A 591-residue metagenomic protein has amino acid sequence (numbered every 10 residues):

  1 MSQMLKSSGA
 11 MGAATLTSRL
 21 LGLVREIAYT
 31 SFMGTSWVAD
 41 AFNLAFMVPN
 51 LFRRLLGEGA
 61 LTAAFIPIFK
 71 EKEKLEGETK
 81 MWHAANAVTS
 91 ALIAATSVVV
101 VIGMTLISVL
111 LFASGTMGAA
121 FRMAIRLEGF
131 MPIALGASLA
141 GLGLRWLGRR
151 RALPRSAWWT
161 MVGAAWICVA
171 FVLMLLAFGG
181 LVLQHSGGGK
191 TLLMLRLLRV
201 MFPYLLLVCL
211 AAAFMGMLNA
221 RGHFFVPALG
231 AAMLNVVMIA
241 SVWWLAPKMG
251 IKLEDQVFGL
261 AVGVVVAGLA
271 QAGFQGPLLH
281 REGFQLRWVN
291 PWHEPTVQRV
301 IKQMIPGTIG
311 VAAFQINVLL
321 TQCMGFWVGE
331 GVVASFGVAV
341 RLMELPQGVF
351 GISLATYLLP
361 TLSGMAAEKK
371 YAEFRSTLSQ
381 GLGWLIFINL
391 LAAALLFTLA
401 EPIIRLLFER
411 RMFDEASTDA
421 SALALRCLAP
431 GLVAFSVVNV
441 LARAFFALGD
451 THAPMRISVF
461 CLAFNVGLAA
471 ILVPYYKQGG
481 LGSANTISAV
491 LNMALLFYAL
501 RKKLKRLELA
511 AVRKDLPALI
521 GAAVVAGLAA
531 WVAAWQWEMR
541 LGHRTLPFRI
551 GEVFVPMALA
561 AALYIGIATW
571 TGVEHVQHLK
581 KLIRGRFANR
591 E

Functional and structural regions predicted by a protein language model:
M1-E591: Membrane-embedded alpha-helical bundles of multi-pass transporters/translocases, especially carrier/permease families
